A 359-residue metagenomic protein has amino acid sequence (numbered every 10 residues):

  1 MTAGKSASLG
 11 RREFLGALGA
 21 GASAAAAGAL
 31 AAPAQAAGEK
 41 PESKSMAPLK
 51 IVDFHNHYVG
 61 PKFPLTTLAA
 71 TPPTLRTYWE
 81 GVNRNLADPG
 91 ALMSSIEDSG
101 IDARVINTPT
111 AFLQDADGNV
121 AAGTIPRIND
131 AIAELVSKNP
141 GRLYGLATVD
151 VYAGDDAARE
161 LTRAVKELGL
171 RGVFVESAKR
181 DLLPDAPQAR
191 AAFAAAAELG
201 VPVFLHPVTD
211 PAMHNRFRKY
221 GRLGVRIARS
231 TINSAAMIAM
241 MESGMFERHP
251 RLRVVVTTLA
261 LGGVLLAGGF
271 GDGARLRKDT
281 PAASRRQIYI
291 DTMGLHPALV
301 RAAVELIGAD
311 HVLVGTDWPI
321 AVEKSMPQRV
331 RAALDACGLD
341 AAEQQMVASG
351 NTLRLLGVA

Functional and structural regions predicted by a protein language model:
T2-P33, E39-K50, F54, G60-A103 (+7 more regions): Mid-to-C-terminal alpha-helical segments outside catalytic/metal-binding sites
V52-F54, R104-I106, G145-A147, V173-V175 (+4 more regions): Hydrophobic faces of well-ordered beta-strands that scaffold small-molecule active sites in alpha/beta enzyme cores
H57, V208-T209, A260, P319: Catalytic metal-binding/acid-base residues of hydrolase active sites
H57-A87, A116, P211-N233, F270-Q287: Active-site gating loops and adjacent loop-to-helix segments of metal-dependent hydrolytic enzymes
K62-P64, M213-Y220, A260-R275, V300-E305 (+1 more regions): Histidine/acidic-residue-rich catalytic or RNA/ligand-binding cores of hydrolases and nuclease-related proteins
D102, I106-A236: Active-site gating/metal-coordination segments in enzymes
V175, L223-S234, R248-A260, V264 (+1 more regions): Active-site core of metal-dependent hydrolases
E242-G244, P250-P281: Aromatic-lined glycan-binding groove of carbohydrate-active enzymes
